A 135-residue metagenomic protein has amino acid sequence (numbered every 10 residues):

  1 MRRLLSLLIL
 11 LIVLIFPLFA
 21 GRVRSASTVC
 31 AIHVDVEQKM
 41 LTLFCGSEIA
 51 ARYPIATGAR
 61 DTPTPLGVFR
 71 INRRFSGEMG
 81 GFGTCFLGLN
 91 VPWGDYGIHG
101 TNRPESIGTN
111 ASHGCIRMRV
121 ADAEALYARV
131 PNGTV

Functional and structural regions predicted by a protein language model:
M1-L4: Positively charged n-region of N-terminal signal peptides that target proteins for export
L7-L8, S27: Compositionally biased, low-complexity intrinsically disordered regions
L8-P17: Bacterial N-terminal signal peptides
F16-R24: Membrane-interface motif at the C-terminal end of an N-terminal transmembrane signal
V23-A31, A59-V68, R73-V135: Exported/periplasmic cell-wall-interacting domains
S25-R60: A structural motif detector for short, solvent-exposed N-terminal "entry" segments of globular domains
